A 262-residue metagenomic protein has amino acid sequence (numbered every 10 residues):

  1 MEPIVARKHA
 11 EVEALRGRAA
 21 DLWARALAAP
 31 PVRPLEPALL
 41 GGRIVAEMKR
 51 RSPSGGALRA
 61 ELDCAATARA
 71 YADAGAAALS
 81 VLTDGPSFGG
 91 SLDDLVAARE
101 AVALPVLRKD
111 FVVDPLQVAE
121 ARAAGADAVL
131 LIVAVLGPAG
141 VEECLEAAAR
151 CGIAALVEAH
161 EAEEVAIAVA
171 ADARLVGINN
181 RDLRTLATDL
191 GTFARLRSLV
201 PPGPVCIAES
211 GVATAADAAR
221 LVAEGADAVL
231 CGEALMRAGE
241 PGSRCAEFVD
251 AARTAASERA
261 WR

Functional and structural regions predicted by a protein language model:
M1-E61: An N-cap/entry alpha-helix motif that binds or orients negatively charged groups
L40, A103, A170, P201: Short conserved AdoMet
R43, M48, S54-L156, A162-I167 (+1 more regions): N-terminal active-site wall of soluble small-molecule enzyme domains
D110, V157-E158, I178, R237: Conserved SAM-binding loop
V113-G125, H160-D172, A208, V212-C231 (+2 more regions): Catalytic cores of alpha/beta
E120-A139, G177-L186, E224-C245: Glycine-rich phosphate-binding active-site loops on the catalytic face of alpha/beta enzymes
L175-C231: Catalytic-face loop-and-helix region of soluble metabolic enzyme cores
R195-L199, V222, L235-R262: C-terminal helical cap(s) of enzyme catalytic domains, especially alpha/beta-barrels
